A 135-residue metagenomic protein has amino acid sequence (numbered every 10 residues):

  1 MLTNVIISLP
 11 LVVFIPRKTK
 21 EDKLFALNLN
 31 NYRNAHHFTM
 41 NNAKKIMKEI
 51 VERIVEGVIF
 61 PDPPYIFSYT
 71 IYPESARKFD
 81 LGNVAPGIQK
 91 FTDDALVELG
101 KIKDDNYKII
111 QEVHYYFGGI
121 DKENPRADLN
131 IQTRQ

Functional and structural regions predicted by a protein language model:
M1-Q135: Catalytic phosphate/metal-binding cores of nucleic-acid and nucleotide-processing enzymes, i.e., regions that mediate
